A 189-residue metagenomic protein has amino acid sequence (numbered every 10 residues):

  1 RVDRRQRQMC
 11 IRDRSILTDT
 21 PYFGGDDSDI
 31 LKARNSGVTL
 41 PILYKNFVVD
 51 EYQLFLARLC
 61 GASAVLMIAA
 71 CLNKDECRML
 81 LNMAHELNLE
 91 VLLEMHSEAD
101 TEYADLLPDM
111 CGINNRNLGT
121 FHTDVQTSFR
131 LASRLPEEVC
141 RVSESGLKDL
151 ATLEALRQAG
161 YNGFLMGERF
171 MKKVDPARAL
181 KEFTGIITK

Functional and structural regions predicted by a protein language model:
R1-I11: Single conserved hydrophobic/aromatic residue that forms the stacking wall/gate of nucleotide- or nucleobase-binding
R12, S36-L40, L59-V65, H85-L89 (+3 more regions): Glycine-enriched alpha-helix->loop->beta-strand junction motifs that scaffold or abut catalytic
I16, L56-E76, I113-H122, Y161-L180: Glycine-rich phosphate-binding active-site loops on the catalytic face of alpha/beta enzymes
T18, L31-E51, L59, V65-A69 (+1 more regions): Glycine- and Gly-Pro-enriched alpha-helical subdomains that act as flexible, kink-prone "lid/hinge" or packing modules
D19-Y22, K45-N46, A69-A70, L93-E94 (+4 more regions): Glycine- and other small-residue-rich loops at beta-strand/loop junctions that grip anionic moieties
D27-V38, E51, L72-M79, H96-D109 (+2 more regions): Short loop-to-alpha-helix "cap/lid" segments that border enzyme active sites across diverse enzyme classes
V49-G61, E98-L107, L147-M166: Catalytic cores of alpha/beta
L131-R134, R157, K172-K189: C-terminal helical cap(s) of enzyme catalytic domains, especially alpha/beta-barrels
